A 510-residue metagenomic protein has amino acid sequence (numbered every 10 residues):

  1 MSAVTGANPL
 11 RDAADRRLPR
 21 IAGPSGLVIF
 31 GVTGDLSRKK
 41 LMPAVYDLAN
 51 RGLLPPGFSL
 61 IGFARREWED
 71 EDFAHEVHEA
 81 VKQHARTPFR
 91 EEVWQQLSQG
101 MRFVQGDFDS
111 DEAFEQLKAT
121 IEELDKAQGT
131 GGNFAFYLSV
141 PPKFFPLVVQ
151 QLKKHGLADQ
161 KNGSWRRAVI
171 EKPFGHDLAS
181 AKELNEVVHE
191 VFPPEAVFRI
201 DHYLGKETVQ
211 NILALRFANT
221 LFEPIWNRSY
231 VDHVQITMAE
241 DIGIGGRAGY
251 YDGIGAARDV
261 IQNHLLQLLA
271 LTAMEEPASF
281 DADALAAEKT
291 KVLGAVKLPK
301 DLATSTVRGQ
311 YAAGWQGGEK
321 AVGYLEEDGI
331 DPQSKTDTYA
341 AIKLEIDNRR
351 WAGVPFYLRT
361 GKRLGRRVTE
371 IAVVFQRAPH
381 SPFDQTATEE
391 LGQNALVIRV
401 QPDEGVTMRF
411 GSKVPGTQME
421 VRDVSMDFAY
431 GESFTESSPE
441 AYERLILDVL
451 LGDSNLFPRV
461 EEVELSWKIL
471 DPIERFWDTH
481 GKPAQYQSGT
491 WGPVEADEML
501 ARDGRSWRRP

Functional and structural regions predicted by a protein language model:
M1-I170, F174-P510: Secretory/organelle targeting and membrane-embedding segments
